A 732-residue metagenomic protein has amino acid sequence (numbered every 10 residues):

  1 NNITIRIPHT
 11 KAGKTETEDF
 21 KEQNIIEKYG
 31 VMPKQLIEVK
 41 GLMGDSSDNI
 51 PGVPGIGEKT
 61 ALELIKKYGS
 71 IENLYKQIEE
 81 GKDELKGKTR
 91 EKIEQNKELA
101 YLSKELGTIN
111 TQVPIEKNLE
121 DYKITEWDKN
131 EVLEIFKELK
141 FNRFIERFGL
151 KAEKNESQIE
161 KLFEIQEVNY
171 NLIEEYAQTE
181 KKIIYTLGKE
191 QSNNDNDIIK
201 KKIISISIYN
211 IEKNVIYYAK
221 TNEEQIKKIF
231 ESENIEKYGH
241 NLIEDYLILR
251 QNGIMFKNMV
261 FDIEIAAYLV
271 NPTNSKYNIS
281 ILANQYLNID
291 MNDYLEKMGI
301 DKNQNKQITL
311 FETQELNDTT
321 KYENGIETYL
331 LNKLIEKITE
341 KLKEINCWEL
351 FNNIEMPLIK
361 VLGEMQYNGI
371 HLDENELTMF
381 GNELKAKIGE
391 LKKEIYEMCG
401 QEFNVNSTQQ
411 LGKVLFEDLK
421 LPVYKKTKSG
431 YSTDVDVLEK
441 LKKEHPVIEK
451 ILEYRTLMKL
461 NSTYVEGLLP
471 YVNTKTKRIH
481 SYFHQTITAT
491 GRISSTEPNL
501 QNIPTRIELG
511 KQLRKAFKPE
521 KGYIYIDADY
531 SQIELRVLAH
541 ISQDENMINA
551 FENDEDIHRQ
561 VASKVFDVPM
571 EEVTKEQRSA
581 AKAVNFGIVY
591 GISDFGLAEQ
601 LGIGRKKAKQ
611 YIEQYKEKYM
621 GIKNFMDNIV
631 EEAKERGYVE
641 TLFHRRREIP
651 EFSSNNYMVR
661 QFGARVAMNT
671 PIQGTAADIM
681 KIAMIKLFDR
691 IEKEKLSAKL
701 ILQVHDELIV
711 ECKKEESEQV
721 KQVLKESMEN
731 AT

Functional and structural regions predicted by a protein language model:
N1-Q112: Extended two-metal-dependent nuclease catalytic cores across DNA- and RNA-processing enzymes
N2-V31, R90-K92, V260-Y329: Short alpha-helix plus adjacent loop in nuclease-associated cores
N96-K220, M298, K302-E508, K518 (+7 more regions): Conserved "right-hand" nucleotidyltransferase catalytic core of DNA-directed polymerases
N155-Y286, A539: Conserved RNase H-like, two-metal-ion catalytic cores of nucleic-acid enzymes
I308-T313, Y367, N473, H480-S481 (+4 more regions): Conserved catalytic core of nucleic-acid polymerases
F403-N406, K699-V704: Short beta-strand
S407, E715-Q722: Short, conserved charged micro-motifs
K618-Y619, E726-T732: A common structural junction motif
